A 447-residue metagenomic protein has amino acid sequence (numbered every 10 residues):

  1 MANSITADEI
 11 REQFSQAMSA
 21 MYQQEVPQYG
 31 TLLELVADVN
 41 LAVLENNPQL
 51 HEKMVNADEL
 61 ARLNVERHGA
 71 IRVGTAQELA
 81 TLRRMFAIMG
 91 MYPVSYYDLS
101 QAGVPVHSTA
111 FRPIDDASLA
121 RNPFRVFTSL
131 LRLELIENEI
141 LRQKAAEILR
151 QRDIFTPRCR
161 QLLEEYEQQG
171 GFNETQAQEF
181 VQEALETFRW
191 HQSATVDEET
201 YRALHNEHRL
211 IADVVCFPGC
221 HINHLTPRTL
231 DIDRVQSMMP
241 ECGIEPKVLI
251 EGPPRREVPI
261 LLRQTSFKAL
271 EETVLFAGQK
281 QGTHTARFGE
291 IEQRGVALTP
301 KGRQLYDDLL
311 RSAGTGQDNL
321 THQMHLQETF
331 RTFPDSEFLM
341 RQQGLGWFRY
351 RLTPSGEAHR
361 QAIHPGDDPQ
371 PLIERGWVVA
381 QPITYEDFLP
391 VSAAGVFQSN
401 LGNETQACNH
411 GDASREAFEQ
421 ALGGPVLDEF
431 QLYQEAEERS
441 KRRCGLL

Functional and structural regions predicted by a protein language model:
M1-L447: Extended, well-ordered protein cores
